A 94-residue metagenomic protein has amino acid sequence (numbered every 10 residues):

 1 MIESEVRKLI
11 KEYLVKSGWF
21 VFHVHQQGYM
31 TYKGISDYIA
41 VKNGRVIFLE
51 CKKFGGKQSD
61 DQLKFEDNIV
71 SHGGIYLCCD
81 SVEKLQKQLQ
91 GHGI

Functional and structural regions predicted by a protein language model:
M1-I94: Catalytic phosphate/metal-binding cores of nucleic-acid and nucleotide-processing enzymes, i.e., regions that mediate
